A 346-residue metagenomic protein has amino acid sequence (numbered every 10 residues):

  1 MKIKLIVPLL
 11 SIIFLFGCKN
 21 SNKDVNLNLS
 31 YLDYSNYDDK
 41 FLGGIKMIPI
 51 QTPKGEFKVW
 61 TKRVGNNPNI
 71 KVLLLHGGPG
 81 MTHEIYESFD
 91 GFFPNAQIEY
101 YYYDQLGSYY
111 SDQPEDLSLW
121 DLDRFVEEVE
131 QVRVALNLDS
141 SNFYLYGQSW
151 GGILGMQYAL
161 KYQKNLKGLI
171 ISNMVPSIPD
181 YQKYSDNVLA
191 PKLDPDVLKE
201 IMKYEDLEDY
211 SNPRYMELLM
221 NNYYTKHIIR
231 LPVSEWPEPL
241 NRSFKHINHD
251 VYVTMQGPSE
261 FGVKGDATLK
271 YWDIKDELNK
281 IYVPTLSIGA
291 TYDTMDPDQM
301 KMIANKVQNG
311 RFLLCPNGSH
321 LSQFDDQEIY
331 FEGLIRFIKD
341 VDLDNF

Functional and structural regions predicted by a protein language model:
G80-G91: The serine-hydrolase catalytic nucleophile loop
F93-D112: Conserved alpha/beta-hydrolase
R124-N142: Conserved acidic catalytic loop of the alpha/beta-hydrolase fold
S141-Y184: Conserved hydrolase catalytic core segment
L169-Y210: Flexible "cap/lid" loop of the alpha/beta hydrolase fold
K199-D276, V283: Alpha/beta-hydrolase
I281, S287-G289: Short beta-strand/loop motif that positions the catalytic acidic residue of the alpha/beta-hydrolase fold
N309-F346: Catalytic active-site module of serine/aspartate enzymes centered on a nucleophile-bearing elbow/loop
